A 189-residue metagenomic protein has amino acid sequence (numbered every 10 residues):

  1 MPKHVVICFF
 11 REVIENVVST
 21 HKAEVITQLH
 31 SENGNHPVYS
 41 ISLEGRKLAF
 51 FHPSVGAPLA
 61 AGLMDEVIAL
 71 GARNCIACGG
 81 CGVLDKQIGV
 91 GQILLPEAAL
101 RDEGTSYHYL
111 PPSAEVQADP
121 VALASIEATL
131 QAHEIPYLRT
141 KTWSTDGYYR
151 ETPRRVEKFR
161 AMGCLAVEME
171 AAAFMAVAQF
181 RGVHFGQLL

Functional and structural regions predicted by a protein language model:
M1-V116, P120-A124: Metabolite-binding pocket within alpha/beta catalytic cores that recognizes anionic/polar moieties
F10, G82, W143-Y148, A173 (+1 more regions): Glycine-rich beta-alpha junction loops
P58-A61, M169-F174: Short glycine/serine/threonine-rich phosphate/pyrophosphate-binding segments that cradle anionic phosphate groups
R73-N74, L165, H184: Short acidic/polar active-site loop segments enriched in Thr and Asp
I76, L94, T140, G186-L188: Hydrophobic/aromatic beta-strand patches that form the interior of the parallel beta-sheet core in alpha/beta enzyme
S113-M162: Active-site rim beta-loop-alpha module in soluble metabolic enzymes
A172-L189: Zn-dependent metallopeptidase/amidohydrolase metal-coordination segment
